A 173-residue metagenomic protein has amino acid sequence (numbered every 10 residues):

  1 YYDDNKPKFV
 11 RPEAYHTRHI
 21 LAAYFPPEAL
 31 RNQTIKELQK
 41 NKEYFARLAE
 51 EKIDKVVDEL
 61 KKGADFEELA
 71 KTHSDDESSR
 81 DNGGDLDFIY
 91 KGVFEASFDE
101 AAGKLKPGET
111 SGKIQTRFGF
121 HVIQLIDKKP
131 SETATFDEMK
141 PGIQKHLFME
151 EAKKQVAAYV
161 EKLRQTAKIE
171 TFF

Functional and structural regions predicted by a protein language model:
D3-K61, D76-F94, Q124-A152: Well-structured core secondary-structure elements of compact alpha/beta domains
K62-E67: Loop/turn elements at helix/coil->beta-strand transitions in domains of secreted/extracellular proteins
Y90-F173: C-terminal soluble interaction/assembly domains
